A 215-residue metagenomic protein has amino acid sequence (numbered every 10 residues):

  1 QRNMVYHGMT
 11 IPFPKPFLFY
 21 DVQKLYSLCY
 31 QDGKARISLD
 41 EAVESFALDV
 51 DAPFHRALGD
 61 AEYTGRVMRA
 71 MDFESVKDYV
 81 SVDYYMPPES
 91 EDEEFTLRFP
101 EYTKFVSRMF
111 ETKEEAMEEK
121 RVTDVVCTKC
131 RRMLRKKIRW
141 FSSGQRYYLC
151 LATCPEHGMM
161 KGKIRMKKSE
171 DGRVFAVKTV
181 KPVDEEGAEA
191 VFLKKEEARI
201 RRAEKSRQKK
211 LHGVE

Functional and structural regions predicted by a protein language model:
Q1-E215: DEDD superfamily 3′-5′ metal-dependent exonuclease/proofreading module
